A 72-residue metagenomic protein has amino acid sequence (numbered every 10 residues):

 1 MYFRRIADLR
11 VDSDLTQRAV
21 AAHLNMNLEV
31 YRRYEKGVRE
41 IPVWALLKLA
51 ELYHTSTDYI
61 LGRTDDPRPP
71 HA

Functional and structural regions predicted by a protein language model:
R4-H23: Short basic helix-loop element that most often maps to the first helix and adjoining turn of HTH DNA-binding modules
R5, T16, P42-A45, S56: Residues that mark the N-terminal boundary/hinge immediately upstream of a DNA-recognition element
I6, V20, Y31-Y34, I60: Conserved hydrophobic/aromatic packing and binding residues within compact polymer-binding modules
D8, L61-A72: Short, charged recognition helix plus adjacent turn of helix-turn-helix-like nucleic-acid-binding domains
N25, W44-Y59: DNA major-groove recognition helix of helix-turn-helix/homeodomain DNA-binding modules
N25-E40: Recognition helix of helix-turn-helix/homeodomain-like DNA-binding domains that insert into the DNA major groove
V38-K48, P67-R68: Short, basic-rich loop-to-helix N-cap that marks the start of a DNA-contacting helix
